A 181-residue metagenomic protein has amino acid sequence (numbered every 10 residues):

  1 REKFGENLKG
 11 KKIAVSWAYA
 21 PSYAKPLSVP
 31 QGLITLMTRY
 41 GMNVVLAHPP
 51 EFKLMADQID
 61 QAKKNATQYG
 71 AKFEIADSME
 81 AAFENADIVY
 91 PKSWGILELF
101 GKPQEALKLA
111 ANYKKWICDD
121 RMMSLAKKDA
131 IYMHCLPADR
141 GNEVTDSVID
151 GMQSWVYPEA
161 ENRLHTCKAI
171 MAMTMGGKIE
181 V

Functional and structural regions predicted by a protein language model:
R1, D87-W94, M171-G177: Short, surface-exposed amphipathic charged segments that create phosphate/polyanion-binding patches used for binding
R1-E2, R140: Phosphate/diphosphate ligand-binding glycine-rich loop within oxidoreductases
E2-P91: Glycine-rich phosphate/diphosphate-binding loop of Rossmann-like nucleotide-binding domains
N7-L8, T38, R121-D129, G151: Short, conserved loop/helix-junction motifs that constitute active-site signature segments in enzyme catalytic cores
S28, G32, D57, I117-C118 (+2 more regions): Conserved active-site and cofactor/substrate-binding residues in soluble primary-metabolism enzymes
I34-T38, S124, C167-A172: Predominant activation on well-ordered alpha-helical scaffold segments within soluble catalytic domains
K64-D146: Rossmann-like adenosine-cofactor binding region
D129-I131, C135-V181: Adenosine-phosphate binding glycine-rich loop
